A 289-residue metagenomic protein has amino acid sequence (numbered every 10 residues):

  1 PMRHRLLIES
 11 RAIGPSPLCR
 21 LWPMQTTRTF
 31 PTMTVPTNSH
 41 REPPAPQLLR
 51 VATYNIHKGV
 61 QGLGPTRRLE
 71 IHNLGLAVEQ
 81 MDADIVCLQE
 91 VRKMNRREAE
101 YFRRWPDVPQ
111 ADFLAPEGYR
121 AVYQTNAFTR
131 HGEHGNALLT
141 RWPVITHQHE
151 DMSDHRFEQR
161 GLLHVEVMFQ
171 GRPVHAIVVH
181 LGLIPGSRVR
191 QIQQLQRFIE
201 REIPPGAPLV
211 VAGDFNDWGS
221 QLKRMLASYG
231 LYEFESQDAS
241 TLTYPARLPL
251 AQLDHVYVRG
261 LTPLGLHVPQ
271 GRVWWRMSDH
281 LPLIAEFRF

Functional and structural regions predicted by a protein language model:
R3-L6, R11-P116, F128-E133, Q193-Q194: N-terminal, active-site-proximal structural segment of metallo-dependent hydrolase catalytic domains
S10, M24-S39, E166-M168, R197-L209 (+1 more regions): Metal-dependent phosphoester-hydrolase catalytic domains
E42-V51, H134-N136, T140-T146, E158-V178 (+1 more regions): Beta-strand-turn-beta hairpins that frame and shape the catalytic cleft of phosphate-ester-processing enzymes
R50-I56, L74-F102, L139, H175-V179 (+4 more regions): Active-site beta-strand/loop signature of hydrolases that rely on acidic residues for catalysis
K58-Q61, K93-R96, T129-G132, I184-S187 (+2 more regions): Active-site environment of divalent metal-dependent phosphoester hydrolases
A115-G118, H131-T146, P249-L264, F287-R288: Conserved beta strand-loop-helix elements of the APE1-like EEP
E117-R130, Q148-S153: A short, structured active-site edge motif that brings together acidic residues
R130-H131, H155-Q159, P185-S187, W275-M277: Solvent-exposed loop/turn segments connecting transmembrane beta-strands in outer-membrane beta-barrel proteins
